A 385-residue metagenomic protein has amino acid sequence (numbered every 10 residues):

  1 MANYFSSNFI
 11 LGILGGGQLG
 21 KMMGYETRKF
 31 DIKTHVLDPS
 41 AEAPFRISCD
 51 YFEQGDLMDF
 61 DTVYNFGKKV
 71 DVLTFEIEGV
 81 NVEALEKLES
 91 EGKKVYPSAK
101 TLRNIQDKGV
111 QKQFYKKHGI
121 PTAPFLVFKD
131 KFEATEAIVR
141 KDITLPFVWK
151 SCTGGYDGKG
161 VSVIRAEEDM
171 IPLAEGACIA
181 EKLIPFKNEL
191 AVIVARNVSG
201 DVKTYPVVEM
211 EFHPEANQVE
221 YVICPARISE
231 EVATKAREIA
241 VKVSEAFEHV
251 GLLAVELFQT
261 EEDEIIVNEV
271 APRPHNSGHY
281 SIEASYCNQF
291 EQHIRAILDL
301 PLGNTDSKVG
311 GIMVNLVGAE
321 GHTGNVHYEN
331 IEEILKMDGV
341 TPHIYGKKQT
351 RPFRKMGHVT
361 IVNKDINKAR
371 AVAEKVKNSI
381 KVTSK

Functional and structural regions predicted by a protein language model:
M1-Q106, V110: ATP-binding N-terminal substructure of ATP-dependent carboxylate-amine bond-forming enzymes
F45-R46, C152-T153, T350-R354: Short, flexible turn/loop "capping" segments at secondary-structure junctions
D56-F60, V82, K131-F132, E167 (+1 more regions): Structural motif corresponding to alpha-helix initiation and N-cap regions
L102-A191, A195-V243, K377: Active-site nucleotide/adenylate-binding loops and adjacent lid/helix of ATP-dependent enzymes
A174-I228, A233-V267, A271-H279, C287 (+3 more regions): Phosphate-binding core of ATP-grasp and ATP-grasp-like enzymes
R295-K385: Peripheral (often C-terminal) accessory segments that flank ATP-dependent C-N-forming ligase machineries
